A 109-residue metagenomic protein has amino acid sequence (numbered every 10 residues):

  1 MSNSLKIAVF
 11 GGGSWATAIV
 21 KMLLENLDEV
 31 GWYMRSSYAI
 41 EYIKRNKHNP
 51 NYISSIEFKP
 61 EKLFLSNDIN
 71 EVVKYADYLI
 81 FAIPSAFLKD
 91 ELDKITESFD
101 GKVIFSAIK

Functional and structural regions predicted by a protein language model:
S2-I56, L63-N67, K94: NAD(P)+-binding Rossmann beta1-loop-alpha1 motif at the extreme N-terminus of oxidoreductases
S2-S4, Y75, F99-D100: Short helix-loop-beta connector
E57-F58, S106: Short glycine-enriched loop/turn motifs at secondary-structure junctions
K59-P60, P84: Generic structural signal for alpha-helix starts
P60-A76: A structured beta-alpha segment of the ubiquitous adenosine-cofactor-binding alpha/beta core
Y78-K109: Rossmann-like NAD(P)(H) cofactor-binding subdomain of soluble oxidoreductases
